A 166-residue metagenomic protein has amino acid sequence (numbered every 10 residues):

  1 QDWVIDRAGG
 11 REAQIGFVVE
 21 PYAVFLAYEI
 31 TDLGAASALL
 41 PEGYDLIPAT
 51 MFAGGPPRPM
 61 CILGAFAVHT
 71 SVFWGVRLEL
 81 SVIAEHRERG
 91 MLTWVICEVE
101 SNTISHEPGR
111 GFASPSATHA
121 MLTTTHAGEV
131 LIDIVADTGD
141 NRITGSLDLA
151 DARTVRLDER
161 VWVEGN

Functional and structural regions predicted by a protein language model:
Q1-A67, W74: Hydrophobic, proline/glycine-rich low-complexity stretches
A23, R89-N166: Internal, well-folded beta-alpha domain core
G64-A67, R77-I83, L157, V163-G165: Aromatic/basic-lined ligand-recognition segments that form π-stacking hydrophobic pockets flanked by Lys/Arg to engage
W74-V76, W94: Extended amphipathic alpha-helical segments with heptad-repeat/coiled-coil character used for oligomerization, fusion
A84, E88: Short, positively charged
